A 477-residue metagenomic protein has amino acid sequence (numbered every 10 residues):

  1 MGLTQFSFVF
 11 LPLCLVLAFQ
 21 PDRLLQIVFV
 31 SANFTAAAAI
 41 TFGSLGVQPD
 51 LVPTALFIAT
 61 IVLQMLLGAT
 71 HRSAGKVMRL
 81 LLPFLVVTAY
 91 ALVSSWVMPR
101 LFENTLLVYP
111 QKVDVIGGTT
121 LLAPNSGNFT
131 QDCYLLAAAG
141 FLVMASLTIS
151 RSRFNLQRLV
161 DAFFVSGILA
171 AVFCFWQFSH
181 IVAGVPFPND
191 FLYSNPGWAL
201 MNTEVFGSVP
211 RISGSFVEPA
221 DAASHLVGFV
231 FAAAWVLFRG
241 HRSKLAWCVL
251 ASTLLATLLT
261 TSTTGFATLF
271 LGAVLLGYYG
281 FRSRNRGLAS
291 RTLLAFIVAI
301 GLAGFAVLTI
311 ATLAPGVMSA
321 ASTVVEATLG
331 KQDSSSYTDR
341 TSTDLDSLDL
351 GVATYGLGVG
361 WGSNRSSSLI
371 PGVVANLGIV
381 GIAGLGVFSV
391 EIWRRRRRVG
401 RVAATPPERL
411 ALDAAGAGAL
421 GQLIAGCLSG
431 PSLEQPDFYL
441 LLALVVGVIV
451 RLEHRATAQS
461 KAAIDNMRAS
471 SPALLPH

Functional and structural regions predicted by a protein language model:
M1-Q111, S290-L293, V390, T405-R409 (+1 more regions): Transmembrane signal-anchor hairpin modules in multi-pass inner-membrane enzymes, especially those that act on
Q5-V16, D132-T148, Q157-P188, L192-N195 (+1 more regions): Alpha-helical transmembrane segments of multi-pass inner-membrane proteins
F57-K76, V86, S94, P110-W176 (+1 more regions): Transmembrane alpha-helical segments and their membrane-water interfaces
G75, F154-A162, S243-W247, N285-G301: Membrane-interfacial entry segments at the cytosolic side of transmembrane helices
A89, V172, Q177-V185, L276-K331 (+1 more regions): A membrane-periplasm/extracellular boundary helix in multi-pass inner-membrane enzymes that assemble envelope glycans
S94, E326-V373, L377-G384: TM-adjacent membrane-interface loops and short helices in multi-pass inner/ER membrane proteins
F270, I379-L423, C427: Hydrophobic transmembrane alpha-helices and their immediate junctions
A273-V274, A414-G426, G430-H477: Transmembrane alpha-helices of multi-pass inner-membrane enzymes
